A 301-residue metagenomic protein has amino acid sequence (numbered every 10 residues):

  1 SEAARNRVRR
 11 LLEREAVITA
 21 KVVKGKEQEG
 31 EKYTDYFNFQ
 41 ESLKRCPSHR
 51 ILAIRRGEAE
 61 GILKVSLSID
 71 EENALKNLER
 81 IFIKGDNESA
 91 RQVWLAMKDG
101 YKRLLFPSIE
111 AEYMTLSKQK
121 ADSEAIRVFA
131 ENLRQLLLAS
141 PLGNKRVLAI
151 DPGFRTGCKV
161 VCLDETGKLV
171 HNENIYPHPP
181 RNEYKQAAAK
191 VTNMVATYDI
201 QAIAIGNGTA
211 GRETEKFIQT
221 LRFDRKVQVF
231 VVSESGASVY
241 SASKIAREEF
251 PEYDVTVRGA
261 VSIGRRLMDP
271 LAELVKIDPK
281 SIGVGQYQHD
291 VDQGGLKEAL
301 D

Functional and structural regions predicted by a protein language model:
S1-E2, N6, P177, R181 (+1 more regions): Acidic, glycine-enriched active-site microenvironments
S1-R146, E165, A188-N193, T197: Extended, highly charged clamp/arch subdomains and adjacent linkers that form or line substrate-binding channels
R9-R14, I150-F154, G208-E213, V232-V239 (+1 more regions): A glycine-rich phosphate-binding loop feature that marks nucleotide/adenosyl-phosphate handling sites
L63-S66, I200-A210, F230: Short glycine-rich phosphate-binding loop at a beta-alpha junction
L75-R80, G157-E165, E173-I175, T214-F217 (+4 more regions): Short acidic, glycine/serine/threonine-rich loops at helix termini
A130, Y184-A188, G211-I218, V229 (+2 more regions): Amphipathic alpha-helical transducer elements in NTP-driven molecular machines
G167-I200, A204: Nucleic-acid-processing active sites and adjacent nucleic-acid-binding tracks, predominantly divalent metal-dependent
V239, E248-D301: Long, highly charged, low-complexity intrinsically disordered interaction regions that mediate electrostatic DNA/RNA
